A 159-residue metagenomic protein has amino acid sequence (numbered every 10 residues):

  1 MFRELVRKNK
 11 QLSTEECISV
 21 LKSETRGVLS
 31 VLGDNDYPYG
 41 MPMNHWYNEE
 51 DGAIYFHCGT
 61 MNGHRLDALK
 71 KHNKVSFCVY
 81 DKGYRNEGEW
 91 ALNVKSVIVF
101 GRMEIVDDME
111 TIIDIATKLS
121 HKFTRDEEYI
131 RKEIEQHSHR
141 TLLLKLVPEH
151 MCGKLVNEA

Functional and structural regions predicted by a protein language model:
M1-S23: Extreme N-terminal tail/first-helix region
F2-K8, Y84-A159: Charged, gly/pro-rich active-site loop segments
Q11-S13, S23-V28, R125-Y129: Short Pro/Gly-enriched beta-strand edge/turn motifs at strand-loop
V20-L21, A68-L69, L119: A generic structural signal for nonpolar/aromatic side chains embedded in well-ordered alpha-helices
K22-E24, P38-P42, E49-D51, K70-K74 (+2 more regions): Short connector loops at helix/strand junctions that flank enzyme active sites, especially segments positioning acidic
E24-M61, F77: Short beta-strand segments
V31, C58, V79-D81, G101 (+1 more regions): Pocket-edge structural micro-motifs
M61-L92: Helix-adjacent hinge/juxtasegments
